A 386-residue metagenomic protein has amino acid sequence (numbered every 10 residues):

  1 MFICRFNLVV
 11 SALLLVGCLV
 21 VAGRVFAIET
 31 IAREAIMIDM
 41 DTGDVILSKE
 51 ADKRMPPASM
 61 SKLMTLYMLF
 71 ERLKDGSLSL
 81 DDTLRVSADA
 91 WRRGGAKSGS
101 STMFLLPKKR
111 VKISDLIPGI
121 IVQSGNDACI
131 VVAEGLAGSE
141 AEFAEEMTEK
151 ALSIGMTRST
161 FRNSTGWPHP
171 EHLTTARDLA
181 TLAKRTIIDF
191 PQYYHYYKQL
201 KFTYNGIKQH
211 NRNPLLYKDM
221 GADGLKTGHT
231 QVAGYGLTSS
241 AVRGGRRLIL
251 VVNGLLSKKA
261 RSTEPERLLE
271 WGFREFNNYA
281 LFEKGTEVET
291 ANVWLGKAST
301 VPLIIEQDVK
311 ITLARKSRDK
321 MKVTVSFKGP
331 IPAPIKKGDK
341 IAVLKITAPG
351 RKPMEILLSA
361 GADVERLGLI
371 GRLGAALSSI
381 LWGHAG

Functional and structural regions predicted by a protein language model:
M1-A12: Bacterial N-terminal signal peptides that target proteins for export
R5-F6, P57, K109, I113 (+2 more regions): Structural motif marking the loop-to-transmembrane transition
N7, K97-S98, G386: Catalytic-site microenvironment of enzymes that process N-acetyl-hexosamine-containing cell-wall polysaccharides
L14-L15, V25: Cleavable N-terminal signal peptides
V25-A180, K184-I188, F202-N205: Active-site-adjacent loops and short helices of periplasmic peptidoglycan-processing enzymes
M156-T160, P168-G386: Domain-terminus/edge residues, biased toward the C-terminal soluble/receptor-binding domains of extracytoplasmic
